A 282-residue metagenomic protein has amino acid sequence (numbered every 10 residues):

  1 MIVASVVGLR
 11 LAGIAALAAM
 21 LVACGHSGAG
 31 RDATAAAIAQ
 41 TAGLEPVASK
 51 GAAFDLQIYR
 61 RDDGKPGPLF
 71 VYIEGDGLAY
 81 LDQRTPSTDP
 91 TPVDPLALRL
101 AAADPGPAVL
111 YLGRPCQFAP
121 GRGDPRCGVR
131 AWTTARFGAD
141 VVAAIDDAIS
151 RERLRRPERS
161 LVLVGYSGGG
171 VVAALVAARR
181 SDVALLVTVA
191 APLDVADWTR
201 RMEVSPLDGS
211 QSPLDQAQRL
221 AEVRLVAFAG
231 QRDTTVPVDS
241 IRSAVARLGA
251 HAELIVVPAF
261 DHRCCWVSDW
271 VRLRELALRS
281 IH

Functional and structural regions predicted by a protein language model:
V22-A23: C-terminal motif of bacterial Sec signal peptides marking the signal peptidase cleavage site
D63-G113: Short, surface-exposed "cap/lid" segments of acyl-processing enzymes
G113-R136: Cap/lid segment of the alpha/beta-hydrolase catalytic domain
G128-L154: Alpha/beta-hydrolase active-site loop
V164-G169, A173: Gly/Ala-rich beta-loop-alpha elbow adjacent to hydrolase catalytic centers
V187-D197: Active-site nucleophile loop of the alpha/beta-hydrolase fold
A196-G249, P258: The feature captures the conserved acid-bearing segment of alpha/beta-hydrolase catalytic domains
H251-H282: C-terminal catalytic histidine-bearing segment of alpha/beta-hydrolase fold enzymes
